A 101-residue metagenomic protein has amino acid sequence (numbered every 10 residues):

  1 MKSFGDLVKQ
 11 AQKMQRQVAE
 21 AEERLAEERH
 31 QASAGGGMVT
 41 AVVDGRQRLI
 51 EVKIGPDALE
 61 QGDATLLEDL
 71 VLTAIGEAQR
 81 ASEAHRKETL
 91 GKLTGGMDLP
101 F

Functional and structural regions predicted by a protein language model:
M1-Q31, A78-F101: Long amphipathic alpha-helical segments used for membrane anchoring, targeting, substrate engagement, or oligomerization
S3, D63-L70: Conserved acidic
A11, Q47, V71: Residue-level signature of catalytic and energy-coupling elements of molecular machines, predominantly ATP/GTP-dependent
E27, Q31-K53: N-terminal intrinsically disordered, cationic/polar leader segments that include organellar targeting peptides
M38-T40, L59-E60, Q79: Short beta-strands and strand-coil junctions in structured, solvent-facing domains, enriched
V52-L66: A short interface-forming secondary-structure element
I54, I75-G76: A broad detector of the eukaryotic-type serine/threonine protein kinase catalytic domain
